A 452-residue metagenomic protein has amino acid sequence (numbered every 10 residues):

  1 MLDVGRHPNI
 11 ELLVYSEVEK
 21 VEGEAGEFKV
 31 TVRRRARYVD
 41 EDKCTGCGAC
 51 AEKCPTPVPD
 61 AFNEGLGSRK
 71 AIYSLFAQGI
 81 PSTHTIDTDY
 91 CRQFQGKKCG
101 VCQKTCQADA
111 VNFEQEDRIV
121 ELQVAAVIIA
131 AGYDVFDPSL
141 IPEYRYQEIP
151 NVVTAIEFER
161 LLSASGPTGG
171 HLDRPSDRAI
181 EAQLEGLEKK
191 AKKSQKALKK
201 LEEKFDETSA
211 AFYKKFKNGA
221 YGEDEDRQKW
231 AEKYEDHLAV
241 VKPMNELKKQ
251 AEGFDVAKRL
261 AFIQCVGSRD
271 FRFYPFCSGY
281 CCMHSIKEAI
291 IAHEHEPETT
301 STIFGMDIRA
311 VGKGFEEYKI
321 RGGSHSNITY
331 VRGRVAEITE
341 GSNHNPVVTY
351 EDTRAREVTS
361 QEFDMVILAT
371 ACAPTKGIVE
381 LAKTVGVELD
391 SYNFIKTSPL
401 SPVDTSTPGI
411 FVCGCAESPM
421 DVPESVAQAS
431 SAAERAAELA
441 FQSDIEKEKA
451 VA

Functional and structural regions predicted by a protein language model:
M1-K189, K193-K199, K242-A452: Residues forming the flavin
E188-A239, P243: Extended, charge-rich alpha-helical interface modules
